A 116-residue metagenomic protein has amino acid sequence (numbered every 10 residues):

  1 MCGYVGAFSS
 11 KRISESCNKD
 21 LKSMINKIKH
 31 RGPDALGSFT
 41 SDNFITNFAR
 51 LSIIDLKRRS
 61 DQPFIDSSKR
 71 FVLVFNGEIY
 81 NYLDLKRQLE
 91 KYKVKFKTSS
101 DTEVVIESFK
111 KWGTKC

Functional and structural regions predicted by a protein language model:
M1-C116: N-terminus-centric sequence/structural signature that marks the extreme N-terminus and adjacent "lid/interface" module
